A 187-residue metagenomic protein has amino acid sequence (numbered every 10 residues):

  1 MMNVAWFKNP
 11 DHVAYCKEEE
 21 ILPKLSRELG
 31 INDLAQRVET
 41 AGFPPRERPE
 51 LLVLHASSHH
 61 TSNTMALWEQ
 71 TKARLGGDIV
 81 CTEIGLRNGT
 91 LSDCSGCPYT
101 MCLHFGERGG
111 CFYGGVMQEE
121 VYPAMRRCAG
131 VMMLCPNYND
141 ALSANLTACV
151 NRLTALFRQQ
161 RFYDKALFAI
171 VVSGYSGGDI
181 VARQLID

Functional and structural regions predicted by a protein language model:
M1-T82, L86, E107-G110, G114-V116 (+2 more regions): FMN-binding flavodoxin-like domain, especially the glycine-rich phosphate-binding loop
R87-G106: N-terminal beta-loop-helix "entrance" segment that forms/cooperates in small-molecule cofactor or anionic ligand
